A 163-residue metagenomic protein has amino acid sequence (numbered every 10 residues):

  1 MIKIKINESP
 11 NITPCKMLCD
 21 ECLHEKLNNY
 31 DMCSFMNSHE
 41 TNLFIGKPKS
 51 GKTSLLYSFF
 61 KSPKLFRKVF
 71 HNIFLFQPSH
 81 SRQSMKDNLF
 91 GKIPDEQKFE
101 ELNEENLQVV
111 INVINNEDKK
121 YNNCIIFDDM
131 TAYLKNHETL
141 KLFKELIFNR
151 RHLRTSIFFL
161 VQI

Functional and structural regions predicted by a protein language model:
M1-C33, H80: N-terminal pre-Walker A segment at the start of P-loop NTPase domains
C33-S34, K64-R67, N149: A general structural signal for stabilizing positions within well-ordered secondary structure
S38-H39: Pre-Walker A (P-loop) beta-loop-beta motif of ABC nucleotide-binding domains
N42-P63, P78-H80, E100-I163: Conserved P-loop NTPase motor cores
K61-I73: Post-Walker A helix-loop "phosphate-sensing" segment adjacent to the P-loop in P-loop NTPases
I73-D87: Conserved Walker A/P-loop ATP-binding site and its immediately adjacent core in helicase/helicase-like ATPase domains
D87-L102: Active-site regions of enzymes building and remodeling cell-envelope glycoconjugates
